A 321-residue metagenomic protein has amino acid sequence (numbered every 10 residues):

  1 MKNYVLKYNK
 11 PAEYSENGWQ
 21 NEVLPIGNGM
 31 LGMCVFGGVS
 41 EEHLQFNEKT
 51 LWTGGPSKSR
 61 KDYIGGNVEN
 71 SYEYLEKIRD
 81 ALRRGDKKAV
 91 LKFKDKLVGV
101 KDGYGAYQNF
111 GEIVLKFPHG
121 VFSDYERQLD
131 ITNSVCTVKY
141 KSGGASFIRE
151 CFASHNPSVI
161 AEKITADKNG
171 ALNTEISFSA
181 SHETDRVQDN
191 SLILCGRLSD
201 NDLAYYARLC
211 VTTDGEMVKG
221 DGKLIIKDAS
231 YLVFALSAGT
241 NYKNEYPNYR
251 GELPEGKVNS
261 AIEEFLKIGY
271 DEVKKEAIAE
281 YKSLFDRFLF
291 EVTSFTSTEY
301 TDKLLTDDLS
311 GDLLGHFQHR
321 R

Functional and structural regions predicted by a protein language model:
M1-R321: Aromatic-residue-lined binding/catalytic grooves and analogous aromatic/hydrophobic interfacial grooves in multimeric
